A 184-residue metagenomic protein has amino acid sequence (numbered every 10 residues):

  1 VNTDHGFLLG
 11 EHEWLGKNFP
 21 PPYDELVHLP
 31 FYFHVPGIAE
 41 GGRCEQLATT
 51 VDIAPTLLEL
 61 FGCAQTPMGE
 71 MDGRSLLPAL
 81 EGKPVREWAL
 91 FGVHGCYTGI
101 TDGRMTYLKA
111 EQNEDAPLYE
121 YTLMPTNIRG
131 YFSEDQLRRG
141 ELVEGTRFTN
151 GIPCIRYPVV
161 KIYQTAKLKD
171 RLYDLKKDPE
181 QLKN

Functional and structural regions predicted by a protein language model:
V1-T3, P30-F33, I53-L58, R171-D174: Beta-strand elements within well-structured catalytic alpha/beta cores of enzymes that handle phosphate/sulfate esters
V1-T49, P67: Histidine-centered active-site microenvironments of extracellular/periplasmic hydrolases and transferases
H5-G6, H12, I38, L60-P67 (+3 more regions): Phosphate/oxyanion-binding loops and surfaces in catalytic or ligand/nucleic-acid-binding neighborhoods
G10, L77, F91, Y173-K176: Residue-level detector of conserved, well-ordered beta-strand and adjacent loop positions that form binding/recognition
Y23-D24, H94-K183: C-terminal, low-complexity/hydrophilic appendages and adjacent surface loops of extracellular/periplasmic anionic
G41-D102: Polar, surface-exposed loop/tail segments that function as active-site lids or cofactor/substrate-recognition elements
